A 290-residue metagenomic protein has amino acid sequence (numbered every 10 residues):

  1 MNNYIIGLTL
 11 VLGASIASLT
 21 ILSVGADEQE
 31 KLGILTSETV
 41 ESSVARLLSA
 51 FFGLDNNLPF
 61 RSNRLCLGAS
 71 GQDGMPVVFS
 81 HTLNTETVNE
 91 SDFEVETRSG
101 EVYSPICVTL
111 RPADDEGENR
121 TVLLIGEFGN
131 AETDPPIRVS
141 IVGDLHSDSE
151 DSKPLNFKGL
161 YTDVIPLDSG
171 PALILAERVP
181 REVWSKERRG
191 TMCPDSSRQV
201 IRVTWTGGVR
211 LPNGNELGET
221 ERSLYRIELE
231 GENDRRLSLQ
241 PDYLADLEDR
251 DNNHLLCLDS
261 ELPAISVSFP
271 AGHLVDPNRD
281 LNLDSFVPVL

Functional and structural regions predicted by a protein language model:
M1-I5: Positively charged n-region of N-terminal signal peptides that target proteins for export
L8-T9, N282: A ubiquitous, low-specificity "background" feature that marks scattered single residues across proteins without
T9-S18: Bacterial N-terminal signal peptides
L19-L290: Non-catalytic beta-sheet/beta-sandwich ligand-binding modules that flank or precede catalytic cores
